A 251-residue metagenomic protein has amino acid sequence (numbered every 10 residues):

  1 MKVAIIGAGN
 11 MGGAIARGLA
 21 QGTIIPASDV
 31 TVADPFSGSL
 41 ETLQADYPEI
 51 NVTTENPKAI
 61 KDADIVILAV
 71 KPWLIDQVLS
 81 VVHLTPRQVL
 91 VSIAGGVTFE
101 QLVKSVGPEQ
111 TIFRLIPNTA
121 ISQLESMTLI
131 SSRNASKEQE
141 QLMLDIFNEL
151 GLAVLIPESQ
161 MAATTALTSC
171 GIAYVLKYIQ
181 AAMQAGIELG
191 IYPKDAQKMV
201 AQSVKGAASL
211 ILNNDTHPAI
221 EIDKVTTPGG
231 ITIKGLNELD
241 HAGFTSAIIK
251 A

Functional and structural regions predicted by a protein language model:
M1-T54, E125-S126, I187-L189: NAD(P)+-binding Rossmann beta1-loop-alpha1 motif at the extreme N-terminus of oxidoreductases
I15, L19, L40-L43, V78-V82 (+2 more regions): Hydrophobic packing residues within well-ordered alpha-helices of enzyme cores
V30, A59, Y192-M199, E221 (+1 more regions): Small-residue helix-packing motif on alpha-helices
S37, Y47, E55-K61, I65-I130: Rossmann-like NAD(P)(H) cofactor-binding subdomain of soluble oxidoreductases
N51-N56, V154-I156: Short acidic-hydrophobic, aromatic-tinged amphipathic segments that line or gate anion-handling sites
Q101-T111, M127-T164, V175-D215: Internal alpha-helical scaffold of NAD(P)-dependent oxidoreductase catalytic cores
A201-A251: NAD(P)-dependent Rossmann-like dehydrogenase/reductase catalytic/cofactor-binding core
